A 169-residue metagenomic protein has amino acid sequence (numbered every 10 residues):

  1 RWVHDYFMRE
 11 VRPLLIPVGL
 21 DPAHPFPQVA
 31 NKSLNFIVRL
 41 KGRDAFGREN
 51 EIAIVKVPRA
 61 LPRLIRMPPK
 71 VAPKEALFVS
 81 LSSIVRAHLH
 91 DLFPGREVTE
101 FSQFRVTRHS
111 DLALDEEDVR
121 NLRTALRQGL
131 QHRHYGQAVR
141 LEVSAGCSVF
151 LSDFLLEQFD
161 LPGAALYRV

Functional and structural regions predicted by a protein language model:
R1-V169: N-terminal non-catalytic structural scaffold regions of very large proteins
